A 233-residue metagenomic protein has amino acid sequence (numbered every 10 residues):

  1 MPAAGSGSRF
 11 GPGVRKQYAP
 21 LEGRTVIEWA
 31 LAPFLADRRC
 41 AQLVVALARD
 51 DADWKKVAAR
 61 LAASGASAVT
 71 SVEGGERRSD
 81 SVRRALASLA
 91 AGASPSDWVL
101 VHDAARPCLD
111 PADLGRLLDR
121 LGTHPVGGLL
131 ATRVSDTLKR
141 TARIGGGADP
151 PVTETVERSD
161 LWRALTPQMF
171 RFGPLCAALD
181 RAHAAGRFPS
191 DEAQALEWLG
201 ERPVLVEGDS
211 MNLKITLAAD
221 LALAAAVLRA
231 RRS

Functional and structural regions predicted by a protein language model:
M1-A52: N-terminal glycine-rich phosphate-binding loop and ensuing alpha1 helix
D37-R38, A66, H124: Acidic-histidine catalytic/liganding microenvironments
A52-R60: Acidic helix N-cap motif at the loop->helix transition within catalytic regions of sugar-transfer enzymes
A62-D97: Short phosphate-binding loop-to-helix
R78, A104-C108, D136: Acidic metal-phosphate-binding loop of nucleotide-sugar-dependent transferases
W98-H102: Short aromatic-hydrophobic micro-motifs that form the base-stacking/packing surface for donor nucleotide recognition
L109-E207, S233: Conserved core of the sugar-phosphate nucleotidyltransferase
N212-S233: Hydrophobic helical membrane-anchoring modules
